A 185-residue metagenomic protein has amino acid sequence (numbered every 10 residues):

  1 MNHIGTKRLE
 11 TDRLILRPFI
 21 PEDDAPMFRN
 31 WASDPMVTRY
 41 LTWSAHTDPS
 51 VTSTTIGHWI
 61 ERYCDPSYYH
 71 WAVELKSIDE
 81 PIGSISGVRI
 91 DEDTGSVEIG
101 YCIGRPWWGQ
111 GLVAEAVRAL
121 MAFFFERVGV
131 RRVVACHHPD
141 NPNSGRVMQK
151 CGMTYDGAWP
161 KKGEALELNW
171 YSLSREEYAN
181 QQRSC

Functional and structural regions predicted by a protein language model:
M1-P26, N30-R39, G57, H70-C185: Acyl-donor (CoA/ACP) binding surface of acyl/acetyltransferases
T38-H58: Conserved GNAT-fold acetyl-CoA-binding loop/helix
E61-S67: Short loop/turn motifs at secondary-structure junctions and domain boundaries
